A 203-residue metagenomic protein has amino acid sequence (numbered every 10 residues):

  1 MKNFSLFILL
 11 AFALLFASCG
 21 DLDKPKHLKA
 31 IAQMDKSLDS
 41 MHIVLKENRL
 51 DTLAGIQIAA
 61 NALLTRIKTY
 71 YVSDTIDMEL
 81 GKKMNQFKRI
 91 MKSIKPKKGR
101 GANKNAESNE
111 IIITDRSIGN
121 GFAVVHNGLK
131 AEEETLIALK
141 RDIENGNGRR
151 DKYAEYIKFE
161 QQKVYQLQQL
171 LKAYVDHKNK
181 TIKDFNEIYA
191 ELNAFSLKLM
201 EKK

Functional and structural regions predicted by a protein language model:
M1-C19: Sec-dependent bacterial lipoprotein signal peptides
I8, Y71, M91-I94, K98 (+1 more regions): Short, flexible helical or helix-coil boundary motifs
C19-I90: Immediate post-signal-peptide N-terminus of mature secreted/exported proteins
D23-K26, A30-Q33, L45-N48, T52 (+10 more regions): Non-transmembrane, amphipathic alpha-helical segments
Q33, S37, N61-K68, V72 (+5 more regions): Subset-of-secretome marker
K92-E160: Surface-exposed, polar helix/loop patches in the mature regions of secreted/periplasmic/lumenal proteins that form
I137-K203: C-terminal amphipathic alpha-helix
